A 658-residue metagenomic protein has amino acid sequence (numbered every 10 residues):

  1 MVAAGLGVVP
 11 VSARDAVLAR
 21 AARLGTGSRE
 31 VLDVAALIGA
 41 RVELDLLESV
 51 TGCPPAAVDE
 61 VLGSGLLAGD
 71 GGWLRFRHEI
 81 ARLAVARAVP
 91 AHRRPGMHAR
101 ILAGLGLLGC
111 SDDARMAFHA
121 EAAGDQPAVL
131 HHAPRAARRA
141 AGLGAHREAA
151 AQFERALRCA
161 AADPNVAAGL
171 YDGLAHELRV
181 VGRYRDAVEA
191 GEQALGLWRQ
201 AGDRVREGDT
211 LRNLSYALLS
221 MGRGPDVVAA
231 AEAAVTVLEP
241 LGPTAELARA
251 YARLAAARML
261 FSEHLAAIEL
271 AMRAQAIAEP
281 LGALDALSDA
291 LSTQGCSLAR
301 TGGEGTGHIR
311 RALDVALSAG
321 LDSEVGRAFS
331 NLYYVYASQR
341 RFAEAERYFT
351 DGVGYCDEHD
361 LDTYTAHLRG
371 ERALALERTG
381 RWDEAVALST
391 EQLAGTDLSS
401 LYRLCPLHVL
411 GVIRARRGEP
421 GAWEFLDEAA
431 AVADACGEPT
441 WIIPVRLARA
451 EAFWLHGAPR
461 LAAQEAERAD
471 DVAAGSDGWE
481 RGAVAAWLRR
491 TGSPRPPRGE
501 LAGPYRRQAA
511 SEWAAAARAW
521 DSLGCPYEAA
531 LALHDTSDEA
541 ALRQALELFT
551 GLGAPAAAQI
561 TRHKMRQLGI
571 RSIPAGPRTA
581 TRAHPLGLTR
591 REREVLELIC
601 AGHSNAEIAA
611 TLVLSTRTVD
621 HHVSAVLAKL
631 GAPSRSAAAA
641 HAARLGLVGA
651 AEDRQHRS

Functional and structural regions predicted by a protein language model:
M1-D163, G173, D471-W479, A485-W487 (+1 more regions): Short secondary-structure boundary elements
V58, H98, L102, A120 (+23 more regions): Inward-facing hydrophobic residues that define packing positions of alpha-helical scaffold repeats
G63, A137-R138, E154-R158, E192-G202 (+9 more regions): Amphipathic alpha-helical segments of tetratricopeptide repeats
A84, R135-A141, G169-G182, R206-G224 (+10 more regions): Tandem amphipathic alpha-helical repeat scaffolds
R93-Y216, A229-L238, Q508, A515-D521 (+2 more regions): Repeat-based scaffolding regions
G524, H563-R566, A575-P633, A637-S658: Helix-turn-helix DNA-binding segment
